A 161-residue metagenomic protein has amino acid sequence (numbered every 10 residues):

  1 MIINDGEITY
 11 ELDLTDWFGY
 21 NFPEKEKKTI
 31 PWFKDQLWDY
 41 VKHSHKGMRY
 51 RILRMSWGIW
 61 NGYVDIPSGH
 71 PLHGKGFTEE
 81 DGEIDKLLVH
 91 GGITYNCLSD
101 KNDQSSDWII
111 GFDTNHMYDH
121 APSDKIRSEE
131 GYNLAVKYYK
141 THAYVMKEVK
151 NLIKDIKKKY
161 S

Functional and structural regions predicted by a protein language model:
N4-S161: Catalytic phosphate/metal-binding cores of nucleic-acid and nucleotide-processing enzymes, i.e., regions that mediate
